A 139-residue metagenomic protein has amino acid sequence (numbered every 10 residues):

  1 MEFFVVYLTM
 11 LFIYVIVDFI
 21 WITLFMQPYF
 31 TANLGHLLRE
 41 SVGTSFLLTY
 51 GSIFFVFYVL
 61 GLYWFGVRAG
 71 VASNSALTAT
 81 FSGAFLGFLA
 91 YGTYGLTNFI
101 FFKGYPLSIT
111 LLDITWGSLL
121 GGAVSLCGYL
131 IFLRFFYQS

Functional and structural regions predicted by a protein language model:
M1-W116, L120-S139: Juxtamembrane/disordered regions of integral membrane proteins
